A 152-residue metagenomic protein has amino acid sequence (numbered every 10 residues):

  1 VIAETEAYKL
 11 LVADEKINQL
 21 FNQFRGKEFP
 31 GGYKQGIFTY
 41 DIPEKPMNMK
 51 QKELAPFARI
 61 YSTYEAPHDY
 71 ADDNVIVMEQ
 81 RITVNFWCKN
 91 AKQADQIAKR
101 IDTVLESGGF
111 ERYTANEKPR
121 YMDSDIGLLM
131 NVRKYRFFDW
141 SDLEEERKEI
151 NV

Functional and structural regions predicted by a protein language model:
V1-L10, M49, E65-E79, R112-V152: Short, charged interaction patches at domain edges and termini
V1-Y64: Small/polar-rich, solvent-exposed N-terminal microdomains that initiate assembly or binding
K16, D102-R112: A common structural junction motif
A55-F57, R81-T83, M130-V132: Broad gene-expression machinery/nucleic-acid interaction feature
Y61, N85-W87, K134-F138: Residue-level recognition of well-ordered beta-strand positions that form the cores of beta-sheet-rich folds across
V77-K89: Short glycine-rich, basic-tinged beta-strand/loop micro-motifs
K92-I97: Short, conserved charged micro-motifs
